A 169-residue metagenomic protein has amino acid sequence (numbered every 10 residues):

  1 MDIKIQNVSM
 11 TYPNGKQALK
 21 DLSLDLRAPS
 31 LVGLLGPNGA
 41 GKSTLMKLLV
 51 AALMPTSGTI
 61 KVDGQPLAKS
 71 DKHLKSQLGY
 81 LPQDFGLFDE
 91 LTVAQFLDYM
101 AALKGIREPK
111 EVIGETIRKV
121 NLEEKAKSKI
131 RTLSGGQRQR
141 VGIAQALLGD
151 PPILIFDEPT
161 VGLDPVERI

Functional and structural regions predicted by a protein language model:
M1-I5, S9-D21, A28, S70-D71: A short, flexible loop at the N-terminus of ABC-type nucleotide-binding domains that lies
V50: Helix-to-loop junction immediately C-terminal to a conserved catalytic motif
G58-K69, H73-L74: Conserved ABC transporter NBD signature motif
D98, A102-K125: Conserved ABC ATPase "signature" region
K129-L133: Conserved ABC ATPase signature
I143: Hydrophobic anchor residue at the start of the ABC signature
L154-D157, L163: Catalytic Walker B motif of ABC-type/P-loop ATPase nucleotide-binding domains
